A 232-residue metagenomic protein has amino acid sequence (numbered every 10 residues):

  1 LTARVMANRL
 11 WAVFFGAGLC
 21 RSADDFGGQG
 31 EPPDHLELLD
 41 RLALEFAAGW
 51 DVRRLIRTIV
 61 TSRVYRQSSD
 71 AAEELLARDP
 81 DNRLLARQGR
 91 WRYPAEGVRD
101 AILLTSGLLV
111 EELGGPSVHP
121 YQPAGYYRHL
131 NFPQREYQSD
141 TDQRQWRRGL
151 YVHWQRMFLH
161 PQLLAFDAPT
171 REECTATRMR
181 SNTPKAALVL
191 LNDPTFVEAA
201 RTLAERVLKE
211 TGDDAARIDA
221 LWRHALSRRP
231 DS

Functional and structural regions predicted by a protein language model:
L1-W146, L163, P169-R180, P194-S232: Primarily short, surface-exposed interaction patches in extracytoplasmic proteins
R148-W154: Short beta-strand/turn segments that mark the catalytic/cofactor-handling region of acyl-thioester transfer
Q155-F166: Active-site Gly/Thr loop motif
